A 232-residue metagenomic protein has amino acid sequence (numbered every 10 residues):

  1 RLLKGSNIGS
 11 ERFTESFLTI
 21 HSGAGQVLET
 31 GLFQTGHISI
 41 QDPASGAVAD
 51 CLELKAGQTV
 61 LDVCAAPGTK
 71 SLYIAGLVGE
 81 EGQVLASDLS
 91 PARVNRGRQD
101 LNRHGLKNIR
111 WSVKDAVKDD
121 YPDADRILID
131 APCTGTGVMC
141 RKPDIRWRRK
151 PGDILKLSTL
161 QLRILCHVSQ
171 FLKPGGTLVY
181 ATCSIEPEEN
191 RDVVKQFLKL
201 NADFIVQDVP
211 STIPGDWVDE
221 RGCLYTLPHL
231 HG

Functional and structural regions predicted by a protein language model:
R1-G232: S-adenosylmethionine
